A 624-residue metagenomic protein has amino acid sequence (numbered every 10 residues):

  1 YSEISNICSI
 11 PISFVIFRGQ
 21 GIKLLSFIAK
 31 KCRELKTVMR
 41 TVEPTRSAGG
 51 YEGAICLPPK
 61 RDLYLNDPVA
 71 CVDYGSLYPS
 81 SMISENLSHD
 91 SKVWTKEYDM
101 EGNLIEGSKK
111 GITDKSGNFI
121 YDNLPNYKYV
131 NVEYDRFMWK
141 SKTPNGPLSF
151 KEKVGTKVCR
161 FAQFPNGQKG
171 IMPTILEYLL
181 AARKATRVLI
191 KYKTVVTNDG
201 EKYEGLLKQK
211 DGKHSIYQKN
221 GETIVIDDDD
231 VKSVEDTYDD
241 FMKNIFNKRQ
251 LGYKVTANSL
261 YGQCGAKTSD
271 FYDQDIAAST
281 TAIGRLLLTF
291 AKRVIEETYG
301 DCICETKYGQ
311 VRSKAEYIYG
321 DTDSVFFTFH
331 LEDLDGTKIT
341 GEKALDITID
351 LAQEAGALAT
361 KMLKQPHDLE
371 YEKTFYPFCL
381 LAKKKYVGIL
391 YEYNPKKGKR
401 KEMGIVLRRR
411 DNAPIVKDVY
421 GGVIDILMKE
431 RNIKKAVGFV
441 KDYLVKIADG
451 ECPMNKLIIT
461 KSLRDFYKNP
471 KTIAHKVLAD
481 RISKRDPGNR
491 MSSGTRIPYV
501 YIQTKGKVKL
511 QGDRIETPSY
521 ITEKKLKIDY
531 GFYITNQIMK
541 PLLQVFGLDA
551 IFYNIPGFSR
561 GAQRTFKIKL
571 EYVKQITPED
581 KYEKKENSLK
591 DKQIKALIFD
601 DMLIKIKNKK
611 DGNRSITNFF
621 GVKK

Functional and structural regions predicted by a protein language model:
Y1-N86, S91-K110, G205-K213, G221 (+5 more regions): Common nucleic-acid-contacting/processivity interface regions adjacent to the catalytic cores of nucleic-acid enzymes
S2-L179, L390-N394, K476-R485, T495 (+3 more regions): Acidic, glycine-rich two-metal-ion catalytic cores of nucleic acid-processing enzymes
S88-N131, A181-G221, E297-T306: Internal, charge-rich low-complexity segments
Y127, N131-M172, D211-G252, Y308-S313 (+3 more regions): Intrinsically disordered, low-complexity acidic Ser/Thr-rich regulatory segments
T289-T322: Active-site palm subdomain of RNA-directed nucleic acid polymerases
R312, Y319-S324, K364, Y371-T374: Short Gly/Ser/Thr- and Asp/Glu-enriched loop/turn motifs at secondary-structure junctions
V325-L351: Catalytic palm subdomain of template-directed nucleic-acid polymerases, centered on the conserved carboxylate motif
I349-K624: C-terminal, non-catalytic extensions of nucleic-acid polymerases
